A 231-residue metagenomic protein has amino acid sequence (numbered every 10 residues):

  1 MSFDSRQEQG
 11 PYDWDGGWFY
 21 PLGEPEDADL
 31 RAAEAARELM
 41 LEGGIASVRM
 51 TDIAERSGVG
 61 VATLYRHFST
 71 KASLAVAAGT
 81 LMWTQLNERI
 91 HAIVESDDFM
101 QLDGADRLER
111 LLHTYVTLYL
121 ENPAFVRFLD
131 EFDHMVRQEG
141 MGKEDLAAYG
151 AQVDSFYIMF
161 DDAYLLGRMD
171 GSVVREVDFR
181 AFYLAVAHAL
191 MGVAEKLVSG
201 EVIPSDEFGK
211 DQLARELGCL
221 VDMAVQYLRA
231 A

Functional and structural regions predicted by a protein language model:
M1-G16, T114-T117, D154, I158 (+2 more regions): C-terminal peripheral helix-coil segments that are non-catalytic and often amphipathic
A28-A36, I53, A78-M82, L86 (+2 more regions): Generic hydrophobic, amphipathic alpha-helix propensity
D29-L30, M50, A72, V76 (+8 more regions): Short, structured helix-loop boundary elements
R31, L39-S73, A77: Helix-turn-helix
R49, V126-E131, S172, E176 (+2 more regions): Short, hydrophobic secondary-structure boundary micro-motifs
A77, A92-F125, F179, Y183-V186: Hydrophobic alpha-helical connector segments
N87, H91, D106, F128 (+2 more regions): Amphipathic alpha-helical packing segments from all-alpha helical-bundle domains
Y119-K143, L197-V202: Amphipathic alpha-helical segments used for helix-helix packing
